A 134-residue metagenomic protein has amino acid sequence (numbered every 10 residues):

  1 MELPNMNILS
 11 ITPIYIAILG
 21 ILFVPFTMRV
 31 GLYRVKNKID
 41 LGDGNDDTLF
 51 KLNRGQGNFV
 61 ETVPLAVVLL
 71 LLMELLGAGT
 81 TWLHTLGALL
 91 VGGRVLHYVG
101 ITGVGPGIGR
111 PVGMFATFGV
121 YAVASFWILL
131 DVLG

Functional and structural regions predicted by a protein language model:
N7-N37: N-terminal signal-anchor transmembrane alpha helix
Y15, N53-Q56, L86-L89, G113-A116: Physicochemical signature of membrane-embedded alpha-helices that form the seven-helix bundle of GPCRs, emphasizing
M28-R54: Cytosolic, membrane-interface loops and tails of multi-pass inner-membrane proteins
D47-F50, V112-F126: Small-residue-rich segments of transmembrane alpha-helices in multi-pass membrane proteins, especially helix faces
G57-L70, Y121: Core segments of transmembrane alpha-helices that mediate helix-helix packing or line hydrophobic substrate/ligand
A66-T102: Mid-chain, well-packed structural core segment of small domains
L96-V120: Interfacial loop-to-transmembrane junctions
F126-G134: Juxtamembrane boundary at the C-terminal end of a transmembrane helix
